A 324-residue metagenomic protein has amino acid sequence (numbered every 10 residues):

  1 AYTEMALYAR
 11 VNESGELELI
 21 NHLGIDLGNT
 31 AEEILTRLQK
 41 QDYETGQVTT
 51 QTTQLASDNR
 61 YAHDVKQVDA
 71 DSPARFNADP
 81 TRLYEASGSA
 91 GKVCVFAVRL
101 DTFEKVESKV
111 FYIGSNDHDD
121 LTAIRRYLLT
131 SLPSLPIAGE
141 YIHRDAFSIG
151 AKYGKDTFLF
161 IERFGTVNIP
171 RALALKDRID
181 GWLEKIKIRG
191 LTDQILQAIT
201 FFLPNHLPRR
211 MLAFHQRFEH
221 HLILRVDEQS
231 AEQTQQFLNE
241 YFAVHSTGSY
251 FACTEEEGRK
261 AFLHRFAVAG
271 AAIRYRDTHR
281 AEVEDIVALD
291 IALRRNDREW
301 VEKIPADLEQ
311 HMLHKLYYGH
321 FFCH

Functional and structural regions predicted by a protein language model:
A1-D119: FAD-binding subdomain of flavoenzyme oxidoreductases
R99-T102, Y112-H324: C-terminal substrate-recognition/cap domain of FAD-linked oxidoreductases
